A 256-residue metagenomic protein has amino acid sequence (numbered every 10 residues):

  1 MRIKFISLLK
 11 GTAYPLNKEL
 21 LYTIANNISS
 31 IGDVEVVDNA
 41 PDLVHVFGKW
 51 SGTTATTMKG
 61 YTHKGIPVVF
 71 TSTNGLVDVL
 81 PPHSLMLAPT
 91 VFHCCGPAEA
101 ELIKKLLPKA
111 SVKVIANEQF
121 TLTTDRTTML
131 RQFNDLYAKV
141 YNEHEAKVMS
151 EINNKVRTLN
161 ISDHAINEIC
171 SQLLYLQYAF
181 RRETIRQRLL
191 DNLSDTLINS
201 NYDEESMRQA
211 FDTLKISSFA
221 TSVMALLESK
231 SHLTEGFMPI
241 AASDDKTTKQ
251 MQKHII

Functional and structural regions predicted by a protein language model:
M1-L43: N-terminal pre-catalytic "stem/leader" segment of glycosyltransferase-like enzymes
V37-T53, P67-T73, E183: Short N-terminal targeting/anchoring amphipathic segment
F47, C94-G96, N117: Replace "coordinates the UDP/GDP/TDP-sugar" with "coordinates nucleotide-activated sugar donors
S51-T53, V77-D78, E101: Short glycine-rich, flexible loops that bind phosphorylated cofactors or substrates
G75-V91: Membrane-proximal helix-turn-helix segments that form the acceptor-binding/catalytic region of lipid-linked
P89-S111, T121: A short, active-site helix/loop in glycosyltransferases that binds the activated sugar's phosphate group
Q119, T123-E145: C-terminal alpha-helical cap of glycosyltransferases
D135-I256: Conserved NTP-donor binding/palm subdomain of two-metal-ion nucleotidyltransferases/polymerases, i.e., the charged
